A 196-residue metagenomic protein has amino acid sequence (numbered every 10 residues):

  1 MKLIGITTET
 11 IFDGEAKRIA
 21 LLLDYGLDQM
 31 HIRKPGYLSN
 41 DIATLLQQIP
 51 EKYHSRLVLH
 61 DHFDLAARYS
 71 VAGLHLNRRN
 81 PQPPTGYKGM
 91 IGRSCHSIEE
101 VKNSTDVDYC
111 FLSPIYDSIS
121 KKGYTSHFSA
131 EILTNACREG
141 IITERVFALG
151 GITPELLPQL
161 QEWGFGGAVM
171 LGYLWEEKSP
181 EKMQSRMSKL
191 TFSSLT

Functional and structural regions predicted by a protein language model:
K2-I4, D28-H31, R56-V58, A72-H75 (+4 more regions): Structural preference for beta-strand elements that scaffold enzyme active sites
G5, M30, A66, C110 (+4 more regions): Conserved, mostly hydrophobic/aromatic
E9-T10, L57-D64, R78, R93-V101 (+3 more regions): Glycine-rich beta-to-alpha transition loops that act as phosphate-gripper elements at the mouths of alpha/beta enzyme
L23, A67, K102-T105, Q161-E162: Non-catalytic positions within long, well-ordered alpha-helices that form the structural scaffold/packing of enzyme
L23, L27-Y87: N-terminal active-site wall of soluble small-molecule enzyme domains
A43-D61, G86-I98, T125-A148, M187-T196: Alpha-helix-loop-beta-strand connector modules within alpha/beta enzyme cores
Y69, R78, G92-E139, F147 (+2 more regions): Glycine/Thr-rich beta-alpha phosphate-binding loop at enzyme active sites
L74-T85, F111-Y124, P154-F192: Glycine-rich phosphate-binding active-site loops on the catalytic face of alpha/beta enzymes
